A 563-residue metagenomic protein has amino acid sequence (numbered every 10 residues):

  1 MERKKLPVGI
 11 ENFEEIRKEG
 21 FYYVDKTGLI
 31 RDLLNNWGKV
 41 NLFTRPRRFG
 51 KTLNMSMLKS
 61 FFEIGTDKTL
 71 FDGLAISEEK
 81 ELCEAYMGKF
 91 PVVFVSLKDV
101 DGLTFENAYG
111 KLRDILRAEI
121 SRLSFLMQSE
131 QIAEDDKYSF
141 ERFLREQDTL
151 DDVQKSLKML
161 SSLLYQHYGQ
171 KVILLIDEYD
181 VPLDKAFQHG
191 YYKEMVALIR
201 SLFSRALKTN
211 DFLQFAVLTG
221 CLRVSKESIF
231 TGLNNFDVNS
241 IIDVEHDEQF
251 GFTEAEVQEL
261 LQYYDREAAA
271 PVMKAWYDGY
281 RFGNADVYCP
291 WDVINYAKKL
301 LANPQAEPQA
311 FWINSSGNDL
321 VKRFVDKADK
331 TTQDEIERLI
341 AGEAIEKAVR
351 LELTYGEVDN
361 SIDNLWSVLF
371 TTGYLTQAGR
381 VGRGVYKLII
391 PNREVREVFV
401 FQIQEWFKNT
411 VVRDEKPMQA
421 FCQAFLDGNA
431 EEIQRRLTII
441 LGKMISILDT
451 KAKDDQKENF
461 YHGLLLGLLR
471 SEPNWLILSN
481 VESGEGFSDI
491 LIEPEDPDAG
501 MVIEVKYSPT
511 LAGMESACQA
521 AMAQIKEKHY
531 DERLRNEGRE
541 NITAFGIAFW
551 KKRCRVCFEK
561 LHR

Functional and structural regions predicted by a protein language model:
M1-E79: Walker A/P-loop-proximal flanking segment of P-loop NTPase domains
G9, E14, S60-F125: P-loop NTPase motor core
I120, S156-H167, E194-Q214, Y530-R533: Substrate-engagement module of ASCE P-loop NTPases
Y168-Y192: Conserved P-loop NTPase "ATPase switch" module shared by AAA+ and STAND
V181, Y191-L233: Sensor-1/coupling segment of RecA-like P-loop NTPase cores
K226-L233, N239-K298, E335, I340: Amphipathic alpha-helical segments of the small helical/lid subdomains adjacent to P-loop NTPase cores
F236, Y288-H529, C554-R563: Extended alpha-helical interface modules used as scaffolds for assembling large macromolecular complexes
R533, E537-R563: Domain-level recognition of nuclease-like catalytic cores that cleave nucleotide substrates
